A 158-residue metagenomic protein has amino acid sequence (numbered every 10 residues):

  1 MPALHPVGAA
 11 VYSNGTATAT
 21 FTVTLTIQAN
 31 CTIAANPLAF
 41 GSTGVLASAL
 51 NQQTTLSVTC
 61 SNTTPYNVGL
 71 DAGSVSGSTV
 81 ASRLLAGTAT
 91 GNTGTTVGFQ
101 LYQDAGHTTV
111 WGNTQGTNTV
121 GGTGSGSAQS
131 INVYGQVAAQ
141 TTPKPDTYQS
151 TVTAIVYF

Functional and structural regions predicted by a protein language model:
M1-A3: Bacterial N-terminal signal peptides
P6-G91, N118-F158: N-terminal small/polar-rich segments of proteins
V45, D104-G106: Residues that form or immediately flank small-molecule/cofactor binding pockets and catalytic motifs
D71-G73, Q100-D104: Predominantly extracellular/luminal cell-surface or secreted proteins
T93-G98: Surface-exposed, low-hydrophobicity beta-strand/loop segments enriched in small/polar/acidic residues
Q103, W111, P143-T147: Short linear motifs in low-complexity, proline-biased tails and propeptides
G106-G122: Extended, solvent-exposed segments with strong compositional bias
